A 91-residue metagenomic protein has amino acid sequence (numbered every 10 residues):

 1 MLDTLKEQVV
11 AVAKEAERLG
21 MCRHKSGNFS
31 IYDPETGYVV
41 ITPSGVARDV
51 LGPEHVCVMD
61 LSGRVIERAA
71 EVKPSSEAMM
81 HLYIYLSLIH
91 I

Functional and structural regions predicted by a protein language model:
D3-L86: An anion-binding catalytic pocket shared by soluble metabolic enzymes
I89-I91: Conserved small/polar residues in nucleotide/adenosyl-binding loops
